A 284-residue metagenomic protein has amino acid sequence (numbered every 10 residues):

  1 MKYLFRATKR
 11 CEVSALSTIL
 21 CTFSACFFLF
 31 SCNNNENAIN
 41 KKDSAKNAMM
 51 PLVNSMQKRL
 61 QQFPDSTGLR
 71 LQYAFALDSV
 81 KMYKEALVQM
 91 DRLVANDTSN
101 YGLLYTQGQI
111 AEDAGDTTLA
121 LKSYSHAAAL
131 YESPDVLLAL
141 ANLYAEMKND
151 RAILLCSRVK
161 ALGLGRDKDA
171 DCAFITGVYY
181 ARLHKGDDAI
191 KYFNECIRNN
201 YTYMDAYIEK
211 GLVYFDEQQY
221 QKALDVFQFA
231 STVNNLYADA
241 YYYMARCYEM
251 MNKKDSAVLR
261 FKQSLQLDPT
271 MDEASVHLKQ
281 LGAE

Functional and structural regions predicted by a protein language model:
L29-D91, A95-D97: N-terminal leader/linker segments that initiate helical-solenoid repeat arrays
L52, A86, A120, A152-I153 (+3 more regions): Single-residue signature of alpha-solenoid repeat helices
Q62-F63, A95-N96, A129-Y131, L162-G165 (+3 more regions): Structural marker of alpha-solenoid helical repeat scaffolds
T67-G68, Y101-G102, S133-V136, R166-A170 (+4 more regions): Helix-start (N-cap) detector for alpha-helical repeat units in TPR-like alpha-solenoids, especially tetratricopeptide
Q72, T106, A139-N142, C172-I175 (+3 more regions): Canonical tetratricopeptide repeat
S79, D113-A114, A145-K148, R182-L183 (+4 more regions): Register position in tetratricopeptide repeats
N142-E146, K160-A161, G165-D187, K191-T232: Alpha-helical adaptor scaffolds
